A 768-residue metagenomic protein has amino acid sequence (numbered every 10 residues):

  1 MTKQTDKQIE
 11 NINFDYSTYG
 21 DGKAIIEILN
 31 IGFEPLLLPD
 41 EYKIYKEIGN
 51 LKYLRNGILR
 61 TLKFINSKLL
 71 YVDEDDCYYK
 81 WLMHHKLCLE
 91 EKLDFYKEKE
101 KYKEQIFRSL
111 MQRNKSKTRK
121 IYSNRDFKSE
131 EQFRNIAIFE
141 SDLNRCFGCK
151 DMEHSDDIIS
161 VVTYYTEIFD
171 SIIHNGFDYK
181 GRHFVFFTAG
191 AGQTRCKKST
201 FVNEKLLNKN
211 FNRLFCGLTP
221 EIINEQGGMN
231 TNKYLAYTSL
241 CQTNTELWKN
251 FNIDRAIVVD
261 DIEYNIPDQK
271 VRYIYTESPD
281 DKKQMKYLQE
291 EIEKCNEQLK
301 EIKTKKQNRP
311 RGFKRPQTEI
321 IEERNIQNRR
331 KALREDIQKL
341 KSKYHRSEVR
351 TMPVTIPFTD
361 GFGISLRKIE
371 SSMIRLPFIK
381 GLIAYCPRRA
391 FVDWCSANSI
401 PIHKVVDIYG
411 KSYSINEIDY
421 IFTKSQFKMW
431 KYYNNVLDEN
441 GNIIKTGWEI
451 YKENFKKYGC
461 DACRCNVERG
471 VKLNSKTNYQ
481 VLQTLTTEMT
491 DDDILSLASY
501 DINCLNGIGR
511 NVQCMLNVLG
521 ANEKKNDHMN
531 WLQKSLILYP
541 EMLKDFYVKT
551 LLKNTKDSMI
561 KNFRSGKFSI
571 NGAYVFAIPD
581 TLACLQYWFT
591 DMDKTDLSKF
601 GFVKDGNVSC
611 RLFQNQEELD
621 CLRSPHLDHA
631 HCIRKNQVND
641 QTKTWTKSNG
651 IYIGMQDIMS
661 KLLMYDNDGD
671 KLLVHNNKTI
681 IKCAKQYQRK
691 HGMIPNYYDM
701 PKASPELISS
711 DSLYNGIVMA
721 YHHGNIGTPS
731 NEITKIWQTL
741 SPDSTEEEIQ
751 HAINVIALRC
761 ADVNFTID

Functional and structural regions predicted by a protein language model:
M1-L662, I681-A684, K702-D768: Conserved small-residue
K671-V674: A short beta-strand element within the Helicase C-terminal
N676-A703: Compositionally biased, low-complexity linear motifs
